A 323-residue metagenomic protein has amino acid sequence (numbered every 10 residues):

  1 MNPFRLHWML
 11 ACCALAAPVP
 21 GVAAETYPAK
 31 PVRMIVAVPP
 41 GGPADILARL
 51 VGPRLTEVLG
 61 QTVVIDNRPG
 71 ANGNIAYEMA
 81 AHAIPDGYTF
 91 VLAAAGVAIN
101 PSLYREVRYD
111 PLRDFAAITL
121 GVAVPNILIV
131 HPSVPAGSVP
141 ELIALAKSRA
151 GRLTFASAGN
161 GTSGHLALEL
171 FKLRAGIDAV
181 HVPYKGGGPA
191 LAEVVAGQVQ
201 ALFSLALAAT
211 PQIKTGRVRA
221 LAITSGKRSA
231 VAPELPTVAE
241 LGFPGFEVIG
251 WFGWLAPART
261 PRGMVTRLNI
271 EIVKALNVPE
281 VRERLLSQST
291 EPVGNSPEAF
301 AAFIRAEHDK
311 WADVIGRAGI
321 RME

Functional and structural regions predicted by a protein language model:
M1-P3: N-terminal secretory signal peptides that target proteins for export/translocation
H7-P18: Bacterial N-terminal signal peptides
A23-R113, R152, N160, G176-Q200 (+3 more regions): N-terminal (or domain-start) structured segment
A29-P31, R174, K214, E240 (+1 more regions): An extracytoplasmic/periplasmic, membrane-proximal ligand-sensing/linker region
P39-G41, A95-G96, H131-A136, A158-T162 (+4 more regions): Short coil/turn segments
H82-Y88, S102-P189, V238, W251-R284: Hinge/capping helix and adjacent helix->loop/strand transition within the periplasmic-binding protein
L92-V97, S157, G187, S204-A209 (+3 more regions): Beta->alpha turn/N-cap motifs
A123, A209-N277, A306-D309: C-terminal lobe and pocket-closing loops of periplasmic/extracytoplasmic Venus-flytrap solute-binding proteins
